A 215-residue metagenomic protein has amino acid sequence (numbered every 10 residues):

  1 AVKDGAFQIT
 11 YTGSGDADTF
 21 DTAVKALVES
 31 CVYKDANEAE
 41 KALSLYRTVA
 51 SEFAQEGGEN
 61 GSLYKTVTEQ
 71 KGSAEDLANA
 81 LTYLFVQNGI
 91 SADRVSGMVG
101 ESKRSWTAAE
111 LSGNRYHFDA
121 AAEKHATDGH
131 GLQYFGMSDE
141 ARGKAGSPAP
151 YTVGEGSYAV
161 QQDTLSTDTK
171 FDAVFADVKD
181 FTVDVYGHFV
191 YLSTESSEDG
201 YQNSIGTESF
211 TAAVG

Functional and structural regions predicted by a protein language model:
A1-K3: N-terminal accessory interaction module
G13-V67: Secondary-structure boundary elements
K65-E75: Periplasmic OmpA-like peptidoglycan-binding domain that tethers envelope proteins to the cell wall
D76-R142: Hydrophobic/aromatic-rich core segments of domains that either
S147-F171: Charged, amphipathic alpha-helical linkers/stalks
F171-D172, E198-G215: Surface-exposed loop/turn elements that mediate protein-protein interactions on large endomembrane-trafficking
V174-Y186: Structural signature of eukaryotic scaffold interfaces centered on beta-propeller domains
Y191-T194: Residue position within the beta-strands of beta-propeller blades
